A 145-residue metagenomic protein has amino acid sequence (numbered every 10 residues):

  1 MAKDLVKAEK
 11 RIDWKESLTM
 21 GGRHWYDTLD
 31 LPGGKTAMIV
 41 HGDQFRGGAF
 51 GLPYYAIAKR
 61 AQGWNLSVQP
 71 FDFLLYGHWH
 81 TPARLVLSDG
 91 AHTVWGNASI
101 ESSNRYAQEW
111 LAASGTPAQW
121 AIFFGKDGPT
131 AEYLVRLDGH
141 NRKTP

Functional and structural regions predicted by a protein language model:
M1-M20: Active-site neighborhood of divalent metal-dependent phosphoester bond hydrolases
L5, M20-G21, T36-M38, D43-L134: Conserved beta-sheet core of the metallophosphoesterase superfamily
L31-P32: Elongated scaffolding segments in large macromolecular assemblies, built predominantly from amphipathic alpha-helices
R136-N141: Terminal interaction-prone segments of large eukaryotic proteins
K143-P145: Long, compositionally biased intrinsically disordered regions
